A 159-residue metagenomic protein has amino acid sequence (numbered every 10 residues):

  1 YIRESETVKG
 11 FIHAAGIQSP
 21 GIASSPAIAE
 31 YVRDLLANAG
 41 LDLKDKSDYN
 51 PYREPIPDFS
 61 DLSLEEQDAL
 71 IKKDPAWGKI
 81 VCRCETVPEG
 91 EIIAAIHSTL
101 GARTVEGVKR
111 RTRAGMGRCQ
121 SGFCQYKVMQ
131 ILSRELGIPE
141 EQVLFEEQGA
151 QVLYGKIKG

Functional and structural regions predicted by a protein language model:
Y1-I80, V87-L100, V105, R113-M116: C-terminal catalytic lobe of FAD-dependent flavoproteins
E4, Y52, Y126-M129, I157: Generic signature of intrinsically disordered, low-complexity segments enriched in small/polar residues
L36-A37, G115-G117, K127-M129, E141-L144: Short, intrinsically disordered/low-complexity patches at protein termini and at juxtamembrane boundaries
C82-C84, C119, C124: Short cysteine clusters
P88-T99, G122-E140: Iron-sulfur (Fe-S) cluster-binding segments and ferredoxin-like electron-carrier domains, especially [2Fe-2S]
G137-G159: Low-complexity, small/polar and acidic-rich linker and loop segments
